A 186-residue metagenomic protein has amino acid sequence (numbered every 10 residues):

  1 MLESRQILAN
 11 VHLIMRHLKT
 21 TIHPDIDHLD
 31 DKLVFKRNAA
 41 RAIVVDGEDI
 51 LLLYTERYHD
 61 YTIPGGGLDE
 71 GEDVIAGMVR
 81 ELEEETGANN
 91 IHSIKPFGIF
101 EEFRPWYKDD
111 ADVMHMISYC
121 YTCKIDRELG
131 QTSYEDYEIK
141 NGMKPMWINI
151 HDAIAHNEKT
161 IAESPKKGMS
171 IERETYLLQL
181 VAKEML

Functional and structural regions predicted by a protein language model:
M1-I14: N-terminal amphipathic/basic-hydrophobic helices that include classical n-h-c signal peptides and signal-anchor
I14-R41: Acidic, metal-coordinating catalytic segment for phosphate/diphosphate chemistry, firing primarily on the Nudix
V34-K36, D110-I117, Y137-G142: A generic structural micro-feature
V45, D49-A88: Conserved Nudix-box catalytic region and its N-terminal flanking loop in Nudix hydrolases and closely related
G47-D49, K124-L129, I150-D152: Short loop segments at secondary-structure junctions
N89-I99: A short coil-to-beta-strand element that immediately follows conserved catalytic motifs
F103-T132, M146: Active-site-adjacent beta-strand/loop module that shapes the phosphate/pyrophosphate-binding cleft
G130-L186: Nudix hydrolase/Nudix homology domain
